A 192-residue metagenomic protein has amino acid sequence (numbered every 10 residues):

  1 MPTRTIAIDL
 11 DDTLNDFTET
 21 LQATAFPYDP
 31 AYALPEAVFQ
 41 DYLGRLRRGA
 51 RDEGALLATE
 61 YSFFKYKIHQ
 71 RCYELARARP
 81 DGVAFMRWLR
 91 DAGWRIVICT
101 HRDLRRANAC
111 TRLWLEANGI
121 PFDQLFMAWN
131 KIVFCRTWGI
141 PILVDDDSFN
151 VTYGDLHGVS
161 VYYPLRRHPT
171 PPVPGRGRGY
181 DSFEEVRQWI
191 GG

Functional and structural regions predicted by a protein language model:
M1-T3, G93, I140: A general structural motif
M1-Y61: Active-site neighborhood of HAD-like aspartate-dependent phosphohydrolases
N15-T18, A23, I96, R105-N108 (+3 more regions): Short catalytic/ligand-binding loop motif for oxyanion handling, primarily in non-cytosolic enzymes, centered on
A55-A58, H69-I98, L104-A109: Short, acidic loop-to-helix structural element flanking the phosphoryl-transfer center in phosphate-processing enzymes
R95-I96, F122, P141, V159-V161: Hydrophobic anchor at the start of a short beta-strand that flanks the dinucleotide cofactor-binding loop
H101-I142, D147-D155: Substrate-recognition "cap/lid" segment bordering the active-site pocket of phosphatases
W114-L125, V173-G192: Structural recognition of alpha->loop->beta junctions
V144-D181: Acidic, Mg2+-coordinating phosphoryl-transfer loop and its flanking beta/alpha structural elements, shared across
